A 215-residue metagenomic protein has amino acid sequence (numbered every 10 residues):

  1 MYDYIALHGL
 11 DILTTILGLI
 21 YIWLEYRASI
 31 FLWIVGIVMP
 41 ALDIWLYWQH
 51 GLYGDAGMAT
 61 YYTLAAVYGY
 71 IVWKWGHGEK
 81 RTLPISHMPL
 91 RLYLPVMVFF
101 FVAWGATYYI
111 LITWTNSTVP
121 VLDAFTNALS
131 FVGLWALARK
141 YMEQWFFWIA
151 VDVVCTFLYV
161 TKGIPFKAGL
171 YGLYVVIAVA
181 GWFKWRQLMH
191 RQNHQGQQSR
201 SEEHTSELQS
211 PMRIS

Functional and structural regions predicted by a protein language model:
M1-A28, L32, M39, G76-G78 (+1 more regions): Polytopic alpha-helical membrane-helix bundles and their juxtamembrane interface segments in multi-pass membrane
I12-I20, D55-A66: Alpha-helical transmembrane segments and their immediate interhelical/interface regions in integral membrane proteins
A28-F31, D43-Y61: Helix-loop junctions on the outward
I34, P40, A59-Y68, F125-A128: Core segments of alpha-helical transmembrane spans in multipass integral membrane proteins
G36, M58-A59, L170-Y171, Q209: Residue-level recognition of transmembrane alpha-helices in multi-pass small-molecule transporters/permeases
W45, H50, Y62-A65, K80-S86: Interfacial loop at the N-terminal end of multi-pass membrane proteins
T60-G78, R186: Membrane-water interface of transmembrane alpha-helices
E202-S215: Single conserved hydrophobic/aromatic residue that forms the stacking wall/gate of nucleotide- or nucleobase-binding
